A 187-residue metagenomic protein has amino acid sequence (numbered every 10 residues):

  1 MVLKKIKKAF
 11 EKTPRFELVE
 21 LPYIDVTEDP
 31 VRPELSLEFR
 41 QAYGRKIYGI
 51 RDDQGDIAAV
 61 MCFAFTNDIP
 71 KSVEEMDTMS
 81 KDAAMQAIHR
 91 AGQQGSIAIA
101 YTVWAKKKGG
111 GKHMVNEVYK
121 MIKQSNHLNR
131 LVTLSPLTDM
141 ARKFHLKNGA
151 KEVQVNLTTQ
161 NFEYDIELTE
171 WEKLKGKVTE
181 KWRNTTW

Functional and structural regions predicted by a protein language model:
M1-Y43, I47-D52, D56-I57, W187: Short amphipathic alpha-helix that is part of the acyltransferase structural core
G49, G55-T66, I99: Conserved beta-strand in the GNAT
A64-A98: Conserved acyl-donor/pantetheine-binding loop and adjacent beta-alpha core of acyl/acetyltransferases and related
A98, Q124-L137: Conserved GNAT acetyl-CoA-binding A-motif
A105, V132-K143, N156-E163, L168: Conserved beta-strand-loop-alpha-helix junction that forms the acyl-donor binding cleft
A105-Q124: Conserved acetyl-CoA-binding loop-helix of GNAT-fold acetyltransferases
L146-N156: Conserved acetyl-CoA-binding loop of GNAT-fold acetyltransferases
T158-W187: C-terminal "cap" of GNAT-fold acetyltransferases
